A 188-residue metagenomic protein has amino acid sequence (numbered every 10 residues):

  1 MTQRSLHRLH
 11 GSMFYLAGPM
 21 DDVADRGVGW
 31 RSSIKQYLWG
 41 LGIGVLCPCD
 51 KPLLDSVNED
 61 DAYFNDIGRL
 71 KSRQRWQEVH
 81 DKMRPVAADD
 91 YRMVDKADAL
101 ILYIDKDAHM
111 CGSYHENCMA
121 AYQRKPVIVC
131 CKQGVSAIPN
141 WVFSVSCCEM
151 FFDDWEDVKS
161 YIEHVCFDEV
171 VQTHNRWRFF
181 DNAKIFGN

Functional and structural regions predicted by a protein language model:
M1-N188: Conserved catalytic or regulatory cores that recognize and/or transform ribose-phosphate-containing ligands
